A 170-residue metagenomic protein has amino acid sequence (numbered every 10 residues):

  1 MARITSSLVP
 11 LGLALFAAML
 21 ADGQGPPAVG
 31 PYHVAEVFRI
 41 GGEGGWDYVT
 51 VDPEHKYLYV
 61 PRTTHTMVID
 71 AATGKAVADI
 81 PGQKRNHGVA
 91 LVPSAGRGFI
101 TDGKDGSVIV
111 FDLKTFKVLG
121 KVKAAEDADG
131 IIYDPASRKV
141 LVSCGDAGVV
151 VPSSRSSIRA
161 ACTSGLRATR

Functional and structural regions predicted by a protein language model:
A2-I4, A14, M19-R170: Predominantly soluble domains enriched in secretory-pathway, periplasmic, or organellar proteins
L8-P10: Long alpha-helical, hydrophobic tracts
